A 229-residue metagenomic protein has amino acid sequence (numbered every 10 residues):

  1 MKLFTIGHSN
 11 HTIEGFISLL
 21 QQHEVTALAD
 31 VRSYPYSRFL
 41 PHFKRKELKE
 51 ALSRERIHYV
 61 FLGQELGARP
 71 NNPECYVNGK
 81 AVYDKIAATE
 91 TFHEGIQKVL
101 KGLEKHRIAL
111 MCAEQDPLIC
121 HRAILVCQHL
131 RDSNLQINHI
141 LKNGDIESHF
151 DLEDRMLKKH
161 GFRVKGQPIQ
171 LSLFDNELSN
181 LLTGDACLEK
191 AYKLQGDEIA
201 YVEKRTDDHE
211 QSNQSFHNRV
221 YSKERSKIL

Functional and structural regions predicted by a protein language model:
M1-L229: Residues lining hydrophobic/aromatic ligand-binding pockets adjacent to catalytic sites
